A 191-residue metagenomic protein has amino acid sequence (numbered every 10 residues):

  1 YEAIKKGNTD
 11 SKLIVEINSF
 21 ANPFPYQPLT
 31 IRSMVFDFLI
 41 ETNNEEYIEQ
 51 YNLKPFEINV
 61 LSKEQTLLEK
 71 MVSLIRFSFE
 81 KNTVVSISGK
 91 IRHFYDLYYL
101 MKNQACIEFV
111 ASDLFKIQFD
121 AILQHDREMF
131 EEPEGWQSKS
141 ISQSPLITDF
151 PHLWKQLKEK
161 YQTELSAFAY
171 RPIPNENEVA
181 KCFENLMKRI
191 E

Functional and structural regions predicted by a protein language model:
Y1-E191: Structured mid-to-C-terminal alpha-helical surface segments
